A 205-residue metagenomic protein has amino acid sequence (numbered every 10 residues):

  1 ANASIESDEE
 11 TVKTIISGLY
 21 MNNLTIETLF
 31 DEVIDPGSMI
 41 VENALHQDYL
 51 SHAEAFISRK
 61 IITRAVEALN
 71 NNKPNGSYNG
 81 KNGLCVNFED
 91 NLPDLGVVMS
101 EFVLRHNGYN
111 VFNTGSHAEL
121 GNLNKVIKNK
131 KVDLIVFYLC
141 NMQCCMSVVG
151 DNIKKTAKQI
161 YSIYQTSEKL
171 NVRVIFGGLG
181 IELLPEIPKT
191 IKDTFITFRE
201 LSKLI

Functional and structural regions predicted by a protein language model:
A1-P74: Long amphipathic alpha-helical segments
F56-R64, A68, K81-E89, P93-D94 (+3 more regions): Conserved binding/catalytic microenvironments
K73-N79, L204: Non-catalytic signal-transmission and effector/linker regions of two-component phosphorelay proteins
V98-F112: Short helix-loop-beta junction
N113-T114, F176: A structural preference for short, hydrophobic beta-strand core positions in alpha/beta folds
L120-I181, P185: Cofactor-cradling patches in redox/metallo enzymes
R173-I205: Peripheral docking tails and interdomain loops at the edges of cofactor- or intermediate-handling domains
